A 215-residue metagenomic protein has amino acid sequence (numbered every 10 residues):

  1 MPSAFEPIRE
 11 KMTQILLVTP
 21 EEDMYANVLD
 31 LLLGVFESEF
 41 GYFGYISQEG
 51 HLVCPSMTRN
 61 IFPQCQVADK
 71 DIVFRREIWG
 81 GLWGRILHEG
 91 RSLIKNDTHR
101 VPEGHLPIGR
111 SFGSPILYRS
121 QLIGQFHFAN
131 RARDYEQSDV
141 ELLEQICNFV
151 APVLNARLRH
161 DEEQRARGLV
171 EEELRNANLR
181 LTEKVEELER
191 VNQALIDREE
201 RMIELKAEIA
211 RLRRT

Functional and structural regions predicted by a protein language model:
M1-D23, I123, R165, E187 (+2 more regions): Signal-transmission linkers at sensory-effector interfaces
S3, L158-T215: Amphipathic alpha-helical coiled-coil "transmission" helices that mediate dimerization and conformational coupling
M12-P20, V28-E37, F43-Y45, L87 (+4 more regions): Short regulatory alpha-helical segment in sensory/regulatory domains of signaling proteins that mediates
D30-L33, Y42-F74: GAF sensory/regulatory domain recognition with acknowledged cross-activation on helical regulatory dimers
H51-L52, P63-V101: Regulatory sensory and allosteric helical modules in signal-transduction proteins and certain transcription factors
W83, I116-N130, V153: Sensory-domain boundary capping and coupling elements
G109-L117: A short, aliphatic-rich beta-strand micro-motif
E144-N155: Allosteric cytosolic regulatory segments
